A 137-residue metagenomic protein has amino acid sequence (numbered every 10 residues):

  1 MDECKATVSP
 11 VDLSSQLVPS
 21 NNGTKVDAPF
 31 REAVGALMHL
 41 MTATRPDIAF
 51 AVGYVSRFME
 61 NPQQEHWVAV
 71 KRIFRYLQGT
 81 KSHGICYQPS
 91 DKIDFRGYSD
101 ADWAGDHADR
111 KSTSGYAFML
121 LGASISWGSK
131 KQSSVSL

Functional and structural regions predicted by a protein language model:
M1-L137: Divalent metal-binding acidic/histidine catalytic loops
